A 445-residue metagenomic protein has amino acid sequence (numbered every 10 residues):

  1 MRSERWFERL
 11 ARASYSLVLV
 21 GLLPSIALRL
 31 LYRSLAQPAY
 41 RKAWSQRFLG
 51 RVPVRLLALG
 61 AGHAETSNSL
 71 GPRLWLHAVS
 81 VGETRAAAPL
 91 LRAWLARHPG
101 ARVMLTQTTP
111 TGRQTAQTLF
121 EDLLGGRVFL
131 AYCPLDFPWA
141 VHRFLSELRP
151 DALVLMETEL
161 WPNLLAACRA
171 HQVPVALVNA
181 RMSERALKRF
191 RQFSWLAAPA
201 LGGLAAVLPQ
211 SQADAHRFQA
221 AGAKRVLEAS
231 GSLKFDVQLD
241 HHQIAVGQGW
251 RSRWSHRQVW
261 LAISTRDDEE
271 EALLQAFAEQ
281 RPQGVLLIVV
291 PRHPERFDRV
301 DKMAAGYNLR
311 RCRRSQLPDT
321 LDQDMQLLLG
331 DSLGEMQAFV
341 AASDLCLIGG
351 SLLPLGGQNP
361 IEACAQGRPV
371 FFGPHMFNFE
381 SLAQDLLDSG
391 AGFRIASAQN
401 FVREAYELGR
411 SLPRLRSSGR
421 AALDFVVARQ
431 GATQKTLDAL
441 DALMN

Functional and structural regions predicted by a protein language model:
M1-L19: Compositionally biased, charge-rich terminal segments
W6, A27-I244, T265-D267, Q280 (+2 more regions): Active-site and donor-binding regions of nucleotide-sugar-utilizing enzymes
E83-H98, L239-L317: Conserved catalytic-core segment of nucleotide-activated headgroup transferases in glycan assembly
F120-Y132, D301-G330: Nucleotide-activated donor-binding/catalytic signature segment of Leloir-type glycosyltransferases, i.e., the conserved
L148-A152, Q323-L355: Acidic donor-binding loop of glycosyltransferase active sites
V173-V175, R311, V370: Hydrophobic beta-strand scaffold residues
L204, A341-F425: Catalytic binding pocket for nucleotide-activated donors in carbohydrate/polymer assembly enzymes
R429-N445: C-terminal alpha-helical cap of glycosyltransferases
